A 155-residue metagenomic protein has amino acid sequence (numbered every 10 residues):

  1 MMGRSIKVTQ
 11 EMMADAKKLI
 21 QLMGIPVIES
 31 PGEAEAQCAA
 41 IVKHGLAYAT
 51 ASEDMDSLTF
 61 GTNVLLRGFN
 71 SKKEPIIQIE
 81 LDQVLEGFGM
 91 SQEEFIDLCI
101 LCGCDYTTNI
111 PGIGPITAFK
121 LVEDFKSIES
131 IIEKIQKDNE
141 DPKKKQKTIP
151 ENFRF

Functional and structural regions predicted by a protein language model:
M1-I41, N63-L65: Noncatalytic, basic helical substrate-engagement surface that gates or grips nucleic-acid strands
L19, V42-T108: Long, highly charged, low-complexity intrinsically disordered interaction regions that mediate electrostatic DNA/RNA
I28-P31, A51, L121: Active-site-adjacent beta-strand anchor residues
P31, V42, G61, F69-N70 (+2 more regions): Residues that form ligand- and interface-recognition hot spots within folded domains
G32-E33, M55-D56, D124: An acidic- and aromatic-residue-enriched active-site/binding cleft used to recognize and process polar
C38, D54, G114: Short, conserved catalytic/metal-binding motifs centered on acidic residues
D82-F155: Non-catalytic nucleic-acid-binding/docking modules located in mid-to-C-terminal regions of nucleic-acid enzymes
